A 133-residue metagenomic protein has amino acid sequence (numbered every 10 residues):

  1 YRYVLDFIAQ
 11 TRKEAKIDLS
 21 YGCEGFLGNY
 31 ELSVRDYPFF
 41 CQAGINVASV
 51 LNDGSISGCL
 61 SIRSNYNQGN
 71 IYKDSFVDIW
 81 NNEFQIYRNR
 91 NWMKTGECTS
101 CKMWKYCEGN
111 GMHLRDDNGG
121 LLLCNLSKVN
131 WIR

Functional and structural regions predicted by a protein language model:
Y1-S57, S61-N67, I71: Radical SAM enzyme [4Fe-4S]-AdoMet core and its adjacent flexible, acidic and glycine-rich loops/tails across
S61-R133: Flexible mid-to-C-terminal extensions adjoining Fe-S/redox cofactors in radical SAM and related proteins
